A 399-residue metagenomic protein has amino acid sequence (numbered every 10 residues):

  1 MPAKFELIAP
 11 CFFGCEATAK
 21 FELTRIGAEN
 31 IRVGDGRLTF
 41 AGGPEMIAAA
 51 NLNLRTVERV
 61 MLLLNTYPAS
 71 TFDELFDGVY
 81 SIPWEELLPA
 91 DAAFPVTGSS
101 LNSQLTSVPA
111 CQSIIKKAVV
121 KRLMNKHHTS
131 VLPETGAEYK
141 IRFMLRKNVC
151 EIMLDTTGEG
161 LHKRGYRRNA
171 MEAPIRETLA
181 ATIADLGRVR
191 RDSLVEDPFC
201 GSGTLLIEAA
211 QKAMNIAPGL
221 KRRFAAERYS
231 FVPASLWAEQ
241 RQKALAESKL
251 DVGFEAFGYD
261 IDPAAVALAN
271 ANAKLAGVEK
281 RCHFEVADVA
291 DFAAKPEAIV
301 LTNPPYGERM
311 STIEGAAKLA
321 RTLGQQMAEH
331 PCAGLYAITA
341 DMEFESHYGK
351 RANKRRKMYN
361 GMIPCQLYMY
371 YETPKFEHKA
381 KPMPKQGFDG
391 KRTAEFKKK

Functional and structural regions predicted by a protein language model:
P2-A137, K398-K399: Non-catalytic nucleic-acid substrate-recognition regions in nucleic-acid-modifying enzymes
E45-L52, E159-H162, F376-H378: Short, charged/polar, Gly/Pro-enriched secondary-structure boundary elements
L101-Q104, G160, P305-R309: A short, flexible beta-alpha/helix-coil linker loop
I141-T157, Y368: C-terminal edge-of-domain segments
I152-L186: SAM-dependent Rossmann-like transferase core, predominantly class I methyltransferases with a strong bias toward
I175-A293, E308-R309, I313-A317: Conserved S-adenosyl-L-methionine
D288-K398: C-terminal catalytic and target-recognition region of SAM-dependent MTase-like enzymes, primarily methyltransferases
